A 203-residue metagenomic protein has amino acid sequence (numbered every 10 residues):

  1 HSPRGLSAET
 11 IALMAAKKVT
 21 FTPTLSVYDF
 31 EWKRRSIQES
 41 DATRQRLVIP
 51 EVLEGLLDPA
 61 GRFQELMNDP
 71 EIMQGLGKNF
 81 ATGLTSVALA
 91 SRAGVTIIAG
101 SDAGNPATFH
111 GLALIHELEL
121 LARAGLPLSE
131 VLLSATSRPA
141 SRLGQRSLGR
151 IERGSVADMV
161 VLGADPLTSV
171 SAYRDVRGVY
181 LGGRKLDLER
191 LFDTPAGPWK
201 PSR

Functional and structural regions predicted by a protein language model:
S2-L6, D165-L167: Short beta->alpha connector loops
R4-A124, A196-R203: Active-site neighborhoods of metal-dependent hydrolases
F21, D102, L121, V131 (+4 more regions): Divalent metal-coordination and catalytic microenvironments
S26, A164-P166, R184, L191: Solvent-exposed coil/turn segments that connect beta secondary-structure elements in extracytoplasmic/periplasmic
F109-L112, P127-L132, S141-V176: Acidic, glycine-enriched loop/beta-strand segments at the rims of small-molecule binding/catalytic pockets
V179: Short aromatic-centered micro-motifs
G182, L186-R203: Extracellular/periplasmic ectodomains of large secreted or surface enzymes and adhesion receptors
